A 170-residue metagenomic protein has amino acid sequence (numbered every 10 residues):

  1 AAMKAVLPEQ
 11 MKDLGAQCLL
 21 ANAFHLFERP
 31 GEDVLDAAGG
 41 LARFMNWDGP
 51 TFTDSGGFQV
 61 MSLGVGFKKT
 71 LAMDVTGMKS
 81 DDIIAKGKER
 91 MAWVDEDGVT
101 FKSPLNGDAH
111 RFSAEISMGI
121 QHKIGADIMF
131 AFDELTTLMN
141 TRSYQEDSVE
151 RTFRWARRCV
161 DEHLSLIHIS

Functional and structural regions predicted by a protein language model:
A1-S165: Non-catalytic, usually N-terminal nucleic-acid engagement modules in DNA/RNA processing proteins
I167-I169: Conserved small/polar residues in nucleotide/adenosyl-binding loops
